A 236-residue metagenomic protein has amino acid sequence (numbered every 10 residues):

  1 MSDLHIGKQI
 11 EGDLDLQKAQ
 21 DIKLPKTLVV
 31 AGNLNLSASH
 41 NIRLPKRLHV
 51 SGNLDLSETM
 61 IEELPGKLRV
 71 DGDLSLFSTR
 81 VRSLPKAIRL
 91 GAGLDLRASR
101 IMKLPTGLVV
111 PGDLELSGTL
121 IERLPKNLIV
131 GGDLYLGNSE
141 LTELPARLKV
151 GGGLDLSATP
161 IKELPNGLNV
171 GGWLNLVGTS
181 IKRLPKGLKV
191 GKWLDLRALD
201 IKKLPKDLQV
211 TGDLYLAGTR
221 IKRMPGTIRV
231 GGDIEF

Functional and structural regions predicted by a protein language model:
M1-L14: N-terminal domain-start segments of secreted/luminal proteins
L4, I22-L24, I42-L44, L64 (+8 more regions): Canonical leucine-rich repeat
G12-D21, V30-N41, V50-I61, V70-V81 (+8 more regions): Concave beta-strand-loop units of leucine-rich repeat
K46, T106, K126, A146-K149 (+4 more regions): Thr-biased low-complexity repeat/linker tracts and other Thr-enriched repetitive architectures
G226-R229: Short, aromatic/basic amphipathic alpha-helical patches
